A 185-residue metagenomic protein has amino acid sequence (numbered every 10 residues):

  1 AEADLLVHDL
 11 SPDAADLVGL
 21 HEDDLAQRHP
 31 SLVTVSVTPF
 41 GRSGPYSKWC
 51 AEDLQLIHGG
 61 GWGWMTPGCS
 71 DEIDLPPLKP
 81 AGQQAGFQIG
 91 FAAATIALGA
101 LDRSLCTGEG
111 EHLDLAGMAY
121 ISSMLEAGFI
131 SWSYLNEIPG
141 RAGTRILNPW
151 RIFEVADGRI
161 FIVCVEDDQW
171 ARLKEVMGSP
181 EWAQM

Functional and structural regions predicted by a protein language model:
A1-E109, L135: N-terminal helix-loop segment corresponding to the beta1-alpha1 unit of nucleotide/adenylate-binding folds
P39-G41, L54, G117-S122, D157-R159 (+1 more regions): Glycine-rich beta-alpha junction loops
I57, W64, T95, G99 (+2 more regions): Generic alpha-helical structural context detector
T66-D74, S122, R141-I146: Short hydrophobic/aromatic-rich motifs at helix boundaries and adjacent loops
P77-Q88, G110-H112, G140-T144, N148-W150 (+1 more regions): A short glycine-threonine-serine/GTX helix/turn-capping micro-motif
L101-G140: Substrate-binding/catalytic subdomain of NAD(P)-dependent oxidoreductase enzymes
N148-M185: Aromatic-enriched alpha-helical interface/lid elements that frame and gate functional surfaces
